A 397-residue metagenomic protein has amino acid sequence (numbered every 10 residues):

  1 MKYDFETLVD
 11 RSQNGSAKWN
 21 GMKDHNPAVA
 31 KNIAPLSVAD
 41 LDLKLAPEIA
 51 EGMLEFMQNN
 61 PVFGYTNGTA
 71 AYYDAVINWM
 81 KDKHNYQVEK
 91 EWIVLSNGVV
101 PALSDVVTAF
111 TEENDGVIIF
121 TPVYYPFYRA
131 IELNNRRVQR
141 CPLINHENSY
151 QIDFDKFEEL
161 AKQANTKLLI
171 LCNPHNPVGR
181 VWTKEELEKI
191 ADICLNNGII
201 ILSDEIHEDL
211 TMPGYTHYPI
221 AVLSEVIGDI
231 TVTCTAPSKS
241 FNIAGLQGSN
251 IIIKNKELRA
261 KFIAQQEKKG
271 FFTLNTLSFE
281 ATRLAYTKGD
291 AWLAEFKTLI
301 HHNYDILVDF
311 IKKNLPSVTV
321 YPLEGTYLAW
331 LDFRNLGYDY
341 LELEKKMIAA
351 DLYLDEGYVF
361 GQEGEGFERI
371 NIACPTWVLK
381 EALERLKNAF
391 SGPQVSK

Functional and structural regions predicted by a protein language model:
K2-G98, P393, K397: N-terminal small-domain helix-loop-helix segment of the aminotransferase-like
L36, V76, I93, V117-I118 (+11 more regions): Generic structural signal for small/hydrophobic residues in well-ordered secondary structure, especially within
G52, E225, D229-H301, D309-F310 (+2 more regions): Conserved core segment of the aminotransferase class I/II
L54, E158-A161, A191, L195 (+2 more regions): A structural alpha-helix within SAM-dependent methyltransferase catalytic domains
P61-D192, D209-L210, H217-V222, V226 (+1 more regions): Conserved core of the PLP fold type I
R283, L299-V308, V320-F333: Conserved glycine-rich beta-strand-loop-beta hairpin in the small C-terminal domain of fold type I
D339-E342, I348-D355, F360-K397: PLP-dependent enzyme catalytic core of the Aspartate aminotransferase-like
